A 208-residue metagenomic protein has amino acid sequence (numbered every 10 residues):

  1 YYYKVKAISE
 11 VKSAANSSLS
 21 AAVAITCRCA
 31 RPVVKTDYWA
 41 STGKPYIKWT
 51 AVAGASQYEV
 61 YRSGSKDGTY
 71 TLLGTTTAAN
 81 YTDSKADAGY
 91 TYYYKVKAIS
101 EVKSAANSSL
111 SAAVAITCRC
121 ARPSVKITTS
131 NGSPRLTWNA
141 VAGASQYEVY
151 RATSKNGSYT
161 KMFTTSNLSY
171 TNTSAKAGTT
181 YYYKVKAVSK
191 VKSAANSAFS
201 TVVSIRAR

Functional and structural regions predicted by a protein language model:
Y1-V11, D83-S104, N172-S193: Beta-strand-rich modules
Y1-Y3, W49, Y58-Y61, Y70 (+5 more regions): Conserved hydrophobic/aromatic "anchor" residues that stabilize well-ordered secondary structure elements
V11-S13, A53, G64-G68, S100-S104 (+3 more regions): Solvent-exposed strand-loop boundary residues in beta-sheet-rich modules
A14-G54, A88, S104-G143, A177 (+1 more regions): Pro/Thr/Ser/Gly-rich low-complexity, intrinsically disordered linker/stalk tracts
L19-A24, L72-T75, N80, Y93 (+4 more regions): Well-ordered beta-strand positions in beta-sheet-rich domains
E59-D87, E148-K176, V191-K192, A198: Recognizes extended acidic, P/S/T-rich segments that occur within or adjacent to Ig-like beta-sandwich modules
